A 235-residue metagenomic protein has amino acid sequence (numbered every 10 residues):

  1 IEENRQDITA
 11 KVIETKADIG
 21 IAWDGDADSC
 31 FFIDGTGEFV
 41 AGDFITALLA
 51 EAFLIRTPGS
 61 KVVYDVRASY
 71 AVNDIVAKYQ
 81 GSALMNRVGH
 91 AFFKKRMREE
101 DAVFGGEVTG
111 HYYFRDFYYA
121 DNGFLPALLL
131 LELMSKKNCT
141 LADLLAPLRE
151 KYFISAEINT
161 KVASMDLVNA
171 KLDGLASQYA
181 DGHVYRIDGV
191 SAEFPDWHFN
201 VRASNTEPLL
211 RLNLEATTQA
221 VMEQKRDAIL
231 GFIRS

Functional and structural regions predicted by a protein language model:
I1-I33: N-terminal small/polar loop signature for handling phosphorylated ligands or for N-terminal nucleophile
I1-Q6, F39, Y79-G81, A102-F104: Short, hinge-like loop/turn segments at secondary-structure boundaries
N4-D7, I45, L49: Well-ordered alpha-helical segments embedded in enzymatic catalytic cores
I19, I55-N213, T218-S235: Phosphate-binding and adjacent anionic-ligand microenvironments
W23-G25, F39-F44, Y118-D121: Short glycine/threonine-rich catalytic loop with a Thr-x-Gly-x-Asp
G25, T36, F44-I45, R67 (+1 more regions): Short, ordered loop/turn segments at secondary-structure junctions
D28-A47, V72-N73: Short Gly/Thr/Asp-enriched flexible loops that form oxyanion-binding sites at enzyme active sites
L48-R56: A conserved helix-loop-strand patch within extracytoplasmic ligand-binding domains of the periplasmic binding
